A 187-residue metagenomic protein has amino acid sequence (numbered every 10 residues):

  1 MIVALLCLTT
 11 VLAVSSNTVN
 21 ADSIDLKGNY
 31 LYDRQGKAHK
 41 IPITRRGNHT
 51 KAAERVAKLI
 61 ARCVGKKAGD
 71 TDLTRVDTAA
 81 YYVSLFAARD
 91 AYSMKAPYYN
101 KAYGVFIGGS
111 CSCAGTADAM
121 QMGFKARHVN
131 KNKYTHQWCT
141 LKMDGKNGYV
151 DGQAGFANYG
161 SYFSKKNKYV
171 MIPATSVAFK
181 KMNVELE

Functional and structural regions predicted by a protein language model:
I2-A13: Bacterial N-terminal signal peptides
V11-L26: Sec-dependent signal peptide cleavage junction
I24-L59: N-terminal low-complexity, Pro/Thr/Ser-rich intrinsically disordered segments that act as propeptides or flexible
G47-V105: Secondary-structure boundary elements
D72-A79, G109-F124: Active-site nucleophilic cysteine motif
D90-S112, A126-T135: Catalytic cysteine-centered active-site loop
G115-T175: Hydrophobic/aromatic-rich core segments of domains that either
M171-E187: Short, low-complexity, Pro/Ser/Thr/Gly-rich segments in the mature regions of secreted, periplasmic
